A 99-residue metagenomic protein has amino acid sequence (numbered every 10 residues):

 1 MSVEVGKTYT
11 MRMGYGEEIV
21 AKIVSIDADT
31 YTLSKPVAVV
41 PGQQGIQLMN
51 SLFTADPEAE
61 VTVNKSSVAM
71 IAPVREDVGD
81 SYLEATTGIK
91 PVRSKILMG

Functional and structural regions predicted by a protein language model:
S2-G99: Conserved RNA-binding domains used in RNP assembly and mRNA/RNA metabolism
